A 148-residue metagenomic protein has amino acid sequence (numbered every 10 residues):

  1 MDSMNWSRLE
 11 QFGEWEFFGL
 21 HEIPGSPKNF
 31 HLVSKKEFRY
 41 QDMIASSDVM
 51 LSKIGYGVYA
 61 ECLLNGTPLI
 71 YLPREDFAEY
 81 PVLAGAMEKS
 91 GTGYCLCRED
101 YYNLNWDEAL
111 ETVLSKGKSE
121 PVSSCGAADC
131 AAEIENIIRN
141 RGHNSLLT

Functional and structural regions predicted by a protein language model:
M1-V49: Donor-nucleotide binding loops and adjacent catalytic segments primarily of GT-B fold Leloir glycosyltransferases
M4-N5, L9, L83, G126 (+1 more regions): General structural feature for long, well-ordered alpha-helical segments within catalytic domains of soluble enzymes
W15, M50, G93, K116-S119: A general structural signal for well-ordered secondary-structure junctions
I23-G25, V58, F77, Y101: Surface-exposed, flexible loop/turn segments at secondary-structure boundaries
K35, N65-V113: Nucleotide-sugar donor-binding patch of glycosyltransferase catalytic domains
R39-V82: A donor-sugar binding/catalytic signature common to diverse glycosyltransferases and related nucleotide-sugar
D107-T148: C-terminal amphipathic helix plus adjacent low-complexity, charged tail appended to glycosyltransferase catalytic
